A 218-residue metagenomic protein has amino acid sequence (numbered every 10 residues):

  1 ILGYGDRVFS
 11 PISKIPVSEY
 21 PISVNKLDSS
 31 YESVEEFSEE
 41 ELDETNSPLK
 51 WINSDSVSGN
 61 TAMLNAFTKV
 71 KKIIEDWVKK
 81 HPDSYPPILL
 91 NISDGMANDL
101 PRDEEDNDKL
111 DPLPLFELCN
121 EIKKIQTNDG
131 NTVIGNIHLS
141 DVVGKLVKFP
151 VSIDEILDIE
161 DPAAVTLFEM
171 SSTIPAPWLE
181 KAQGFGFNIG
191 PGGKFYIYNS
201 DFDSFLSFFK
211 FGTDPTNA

Functional and structural regions predicted by a protein language model:
I1-A218: Acidic, low-complexity intrinsically disordered regions
